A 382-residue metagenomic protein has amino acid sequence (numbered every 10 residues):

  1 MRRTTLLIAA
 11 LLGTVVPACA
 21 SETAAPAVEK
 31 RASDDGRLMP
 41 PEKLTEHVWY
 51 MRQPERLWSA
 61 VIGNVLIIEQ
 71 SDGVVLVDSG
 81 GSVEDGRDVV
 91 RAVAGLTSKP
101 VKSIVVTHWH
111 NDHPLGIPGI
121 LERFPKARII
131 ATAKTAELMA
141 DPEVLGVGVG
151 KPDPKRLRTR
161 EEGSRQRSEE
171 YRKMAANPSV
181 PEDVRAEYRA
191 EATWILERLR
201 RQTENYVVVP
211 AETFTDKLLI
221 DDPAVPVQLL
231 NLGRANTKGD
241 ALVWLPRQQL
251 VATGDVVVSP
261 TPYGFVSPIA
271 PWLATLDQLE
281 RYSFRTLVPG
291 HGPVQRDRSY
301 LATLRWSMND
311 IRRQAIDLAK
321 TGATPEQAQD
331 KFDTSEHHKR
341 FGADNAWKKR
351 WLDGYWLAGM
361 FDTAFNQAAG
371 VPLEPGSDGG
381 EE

Functional and structural regions predicted by a protein language model:
L7-V16: Bacterial N-terminal signal peptides
D35, K320-E382: C-terminal regulatory/interaction regions
P41-G95, A241-D255: Conserved beta-strand hairpin/beta-sheet module of binuclear metal-dependent hydrolase folds, prominently
K43, Y188-R189, T203-L245: Core dinuclear metal-dependent hydrolase active-site scaffold
V77-S79, K102-H110, I130-A133, L232 (+3 more regions): Active-site neighborhood of phospho(di)ester-bond hydrolases with catalytic His/Asp-centered motifs
A94-P210, L219, R313: Active-site HxH/HxHxD metal-binding segment of metal-dependent hydrolases
A224-Y282: Active-site-proximal loop/helix segments of hydrolase catalytic cores
L250, L273-Q327, K331: Divalent-metal (often Zn2+) His-rich catalytic cores of metallo-beta-lactamase-fold enzymes
